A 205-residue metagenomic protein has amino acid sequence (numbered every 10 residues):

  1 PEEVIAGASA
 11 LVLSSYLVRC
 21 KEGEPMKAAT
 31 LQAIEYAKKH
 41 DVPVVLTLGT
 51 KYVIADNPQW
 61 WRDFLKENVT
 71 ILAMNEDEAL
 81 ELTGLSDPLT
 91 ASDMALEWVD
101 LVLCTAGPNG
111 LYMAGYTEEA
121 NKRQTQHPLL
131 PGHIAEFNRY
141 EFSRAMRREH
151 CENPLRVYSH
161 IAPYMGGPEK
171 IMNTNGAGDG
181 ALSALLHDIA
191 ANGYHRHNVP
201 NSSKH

Functional and structural regions predicted by a protein language model:
P1-P168, A190-N201: Ribokinase/PfkB-type carbohydrate-kinase core domain
I171-A181: Glycine/serine-rich anion-binding loops at beta->alpha junctions that coordinate negatively charged ligand groups
G180-A184, N201-K204: Short amphipathic alpha-helical face segments that pack within enzyme cores and frequently flank/anchor catalytic
S183-A191: Hydrophobic transmembrane alpha-helices
